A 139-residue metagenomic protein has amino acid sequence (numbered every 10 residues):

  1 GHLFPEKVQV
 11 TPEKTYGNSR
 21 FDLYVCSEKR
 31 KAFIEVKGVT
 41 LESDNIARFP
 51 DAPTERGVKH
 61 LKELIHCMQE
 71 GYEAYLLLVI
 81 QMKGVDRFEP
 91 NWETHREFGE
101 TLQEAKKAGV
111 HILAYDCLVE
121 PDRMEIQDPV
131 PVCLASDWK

Functional and structural regions predicted by a protein language model:
G1-Y16: A short acidic/basic microdomain associated with nuclease active sites
E13, G71, D116-V119: Surface segments flanking catalytic/ligand-binding clefts of nucleic-acid enzymes
G17-S19, V39-E42, M82-G84, E120-P121: Short, catalytically relevant binding-site loops at active-site mouths
F21-D51, L64: Conserved catalytic cores of phosphodiester-cleaving nucleases, focusing on short active-site segments
F33, L76-L78, A114: Structural beta-sheet core signal
I46-L76, I80-K107: Basic, amphipathic alpha-helical patches used to engage nucleic acids or provide basic targeting signals, exemplified
Q81-K139: Domain-level recognition of nuclease-like catalytic cores that cleave nucleotide substrates
